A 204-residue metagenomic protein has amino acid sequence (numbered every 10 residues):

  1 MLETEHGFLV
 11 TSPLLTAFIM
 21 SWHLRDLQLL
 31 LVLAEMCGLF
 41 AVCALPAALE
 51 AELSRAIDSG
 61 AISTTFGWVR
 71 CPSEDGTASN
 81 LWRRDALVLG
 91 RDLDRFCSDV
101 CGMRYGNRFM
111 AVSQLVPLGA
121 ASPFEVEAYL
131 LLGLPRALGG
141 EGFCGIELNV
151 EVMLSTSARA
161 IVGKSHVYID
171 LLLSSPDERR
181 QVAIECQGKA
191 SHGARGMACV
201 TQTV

Functional and structural regions predicted by a protein language model:
M1-Y105: Short gly/ser-rich loop at a beta-strand->alpha-helix junction or flexible surface loop bordering the NTP-binding
A56-P72, G76-V204: Surface segments flanking catalytic/ligand-binding clefts of nucleic-acid enzymes
